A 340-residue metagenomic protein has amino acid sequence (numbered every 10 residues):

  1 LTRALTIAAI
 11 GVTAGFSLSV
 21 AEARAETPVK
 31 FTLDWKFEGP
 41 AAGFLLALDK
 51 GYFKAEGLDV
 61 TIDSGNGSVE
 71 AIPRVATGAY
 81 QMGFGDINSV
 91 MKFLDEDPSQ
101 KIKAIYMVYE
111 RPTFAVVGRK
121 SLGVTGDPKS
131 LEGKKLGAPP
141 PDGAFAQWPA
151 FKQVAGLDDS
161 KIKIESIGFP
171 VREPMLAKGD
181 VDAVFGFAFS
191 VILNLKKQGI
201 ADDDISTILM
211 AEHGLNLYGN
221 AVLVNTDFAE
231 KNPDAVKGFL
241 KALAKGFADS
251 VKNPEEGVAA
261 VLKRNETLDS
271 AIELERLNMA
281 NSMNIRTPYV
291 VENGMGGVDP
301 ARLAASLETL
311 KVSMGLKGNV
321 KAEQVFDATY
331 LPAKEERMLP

Functional and structural regions predicted by a protein language model:
L1-A9: Bacterial N-terminal signal peptides that target proteins for export
V12-A23: C-terminal segment of classical bacterial N-terminal signal peptides
A23-T27, E336-L339: Bacterial Sec-exported substrate-binding components of ABC uptake systems
A25-K178, D182-F189, I208-M210, L215-N216: Short, glycine-/small- and polar/acidic-enriched structural segments that line small-molecule recognition paths
P98, K120, P170-P174, D180-D269: Pocket-lining segment of extracytoplasmic ligand-binding domains
D159-K163, D202-S206, T267-N281, L316-Q324: Short, surface-exposed acidic
E230-G315: Secondary-structure end/capping motifs
A301-P340: Conserved C-terminal helix/tail region of periplasmic/extracytoplasmic solute-binding proteins
